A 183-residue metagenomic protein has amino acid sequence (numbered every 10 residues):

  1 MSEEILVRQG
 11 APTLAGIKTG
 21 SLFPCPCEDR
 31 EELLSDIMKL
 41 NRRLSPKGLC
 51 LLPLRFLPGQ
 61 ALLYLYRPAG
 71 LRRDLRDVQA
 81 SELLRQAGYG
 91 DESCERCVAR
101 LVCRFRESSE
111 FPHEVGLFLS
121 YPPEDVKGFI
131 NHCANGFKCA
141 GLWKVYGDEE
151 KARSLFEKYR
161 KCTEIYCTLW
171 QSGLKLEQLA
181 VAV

Functional and structural regions predicted by a protein language model:
M1-L57: A structured, charge-rich N-terminal accessory region that forms the first stable segment of a protein and links
K18-G20, G59-A61, P112-E114: Short, surface-exposed beta-edge/turn micro-motifs
D36-S93: A glycine-rich, hydrophobic loop/mini-helix early in the fold
P58-G59, V98-L101, I130-C133, A140-G147: Short linear loop/turn motifs
D74-D77, C103-E110, C133-A134: Short acidic alpha-helix initiation/capping motifs at coil-to-helix transition points, especially at protein N-termini
Q86-H113: Internal catalytic-core helix/loop-beta-alpha segment that presents or stabilizes conserved functional determinants
F111-K138: Hydrophobic/aromatic-rich, well-ordered segments within soluble, folded domains that form packed cores
L142-V183: Long, compositionally biased
